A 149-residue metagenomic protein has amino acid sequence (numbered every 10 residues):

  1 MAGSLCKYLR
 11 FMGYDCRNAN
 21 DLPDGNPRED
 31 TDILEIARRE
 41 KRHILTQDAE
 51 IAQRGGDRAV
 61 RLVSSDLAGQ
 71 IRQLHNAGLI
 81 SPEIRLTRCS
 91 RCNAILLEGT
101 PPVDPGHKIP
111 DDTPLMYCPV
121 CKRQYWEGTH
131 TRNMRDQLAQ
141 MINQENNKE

Functional and structural regions predicted by a protein language model:
M1-I84: Long, charged N-terminal interaction/targeting segments
P82-L86, D111-P114: Short metal-coordination and nucleic-acid-contact micro-motifs, chiefly zinc-binding Cys/His arrays
I84-L86, T100-P105: SIR2/sirtuin NAD+-dependent deacylase catalytic core
C89-C92, C118-C121: Short cysteine-rich clusters marking metal-coordination/redox-active sites
A94-E98, W126: Short functional micro-motifs and their immediate structural scaffolds
V103-T113, N133-Q144: Short cysteine/histidine-rich metal-coordination sites, predominantly Zn2+-binding motifs
K122-Q137: Short metal-binding segments enriched for Cys and/or His
